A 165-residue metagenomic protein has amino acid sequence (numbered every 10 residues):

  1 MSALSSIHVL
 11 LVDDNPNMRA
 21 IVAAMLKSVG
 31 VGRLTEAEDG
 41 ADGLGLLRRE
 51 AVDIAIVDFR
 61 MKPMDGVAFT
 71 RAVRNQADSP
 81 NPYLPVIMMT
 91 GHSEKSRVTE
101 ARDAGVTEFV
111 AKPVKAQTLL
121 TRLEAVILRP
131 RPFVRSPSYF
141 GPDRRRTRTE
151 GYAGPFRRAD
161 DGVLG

Functional and structural regions predicted by a protein language model:
P16-T35: Two-component/phosphorelay signaling modules centered on CheY-like receiver
A23, A68, P82, S93-E108 (+1 more regions): Alpha4 helix (beta4-alpha4-beta5 surface) of REC/receiver domains from two-component response regulators
E36-G45, G66: Helix N-cap/capping motif at the beta->alpha junctions
E50-V57: Active-site beta3 strand of CheY-like receiver
M61-M64: Receiver (REC) domain active-site loop signature in two-component systems and cognate sites in sensor histidine kinases
V114-I127, R135: C-terminal output helix
L128-G165: CheY-like receiver
